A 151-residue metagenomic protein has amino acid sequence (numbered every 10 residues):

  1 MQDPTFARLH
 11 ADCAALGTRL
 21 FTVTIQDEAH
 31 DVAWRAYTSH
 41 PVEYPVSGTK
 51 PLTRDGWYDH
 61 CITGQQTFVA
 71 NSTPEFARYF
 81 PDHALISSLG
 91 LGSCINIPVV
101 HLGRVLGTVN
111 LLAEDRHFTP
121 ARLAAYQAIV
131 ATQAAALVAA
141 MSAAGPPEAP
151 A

Functional and structural regions predicted by a protein language model:
Q2-F6, L112-A151: Juxtadomain coupling helices with adjacent low-complexity linkers
H10-C13, T18-D27: Short, hydrophobic-rich beta-strand element in sensory/regulatory alpha-beta domains
L20-T22, H83, N96, T108: Short hydrophobic/aromatic beta-strand element in the GNAT-like acyltransferase core that lines or flanks the acyl-donor
T22-P45: GAF sensory/regulatory domain recognition with acknowledged cross-activation on helical regulatory dimers
P41-R78: Regulatory sensory and allosteric helical modules in signal-transduction proteins and certain transcription factors
P74-L91: Signal-transducing coupling segments at domain and membrane junctions
S93-V100: A short, aliphatic-rich beta-strand micro-motif
V100-A113: Sensory-domain boundary capping and coupling elements
